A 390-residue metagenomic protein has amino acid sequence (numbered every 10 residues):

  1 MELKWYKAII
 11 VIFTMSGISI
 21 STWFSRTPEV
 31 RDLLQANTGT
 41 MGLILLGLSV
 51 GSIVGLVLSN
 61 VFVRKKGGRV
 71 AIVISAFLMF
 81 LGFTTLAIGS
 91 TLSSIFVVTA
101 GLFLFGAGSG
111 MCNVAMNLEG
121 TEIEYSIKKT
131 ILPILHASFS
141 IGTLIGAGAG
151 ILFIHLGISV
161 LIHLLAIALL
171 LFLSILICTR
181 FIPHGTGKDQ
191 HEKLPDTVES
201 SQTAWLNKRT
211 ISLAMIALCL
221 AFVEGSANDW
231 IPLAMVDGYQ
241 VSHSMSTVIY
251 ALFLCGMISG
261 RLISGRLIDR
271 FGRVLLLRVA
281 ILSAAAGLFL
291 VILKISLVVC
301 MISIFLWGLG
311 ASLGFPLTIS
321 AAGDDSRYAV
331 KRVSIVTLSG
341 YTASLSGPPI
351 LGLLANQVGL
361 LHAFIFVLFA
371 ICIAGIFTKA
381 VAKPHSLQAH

Functional and structural regions predicted by a protein language model:
M1-L3, G185-L213: Juxtamembrane intracellular "pre-TM" segments in multi-pass secondary transporters
T14, I95-C112, V299-S312: Hydrophobic core of transmembrane alpha-helices in multi-pass small-molecule transporters, especially MFS/SLC-type
W23-F24, L206-A251, C255-S259: Extracytoplasmic gate region of multi-pass secondary transporters
G55-G68, I154, G260-G272, A355-N356: Helix-to-loop junctions at the C-terminal end of transmembrane segments in multipass secondary transporters
F77-L92, S283-I295: C-terminal ends and interior cores of transmembrane alpha-helices in multi-pass membrane transporters/permeases
G110-Y125, S312-S326: Intracellular juxtamembrane helix-capping segments at the cytosolic ends of symmetry-related transmembrane helices
L161-R180, H362-A380: Symmetry-related core transmembrane helices of the 12-TM Major Facilitator Superfamily/SLC fold
F271-T318: C-terminal transmembrane helical hairpin of 12-TM major facilitator-type secondary transporters
